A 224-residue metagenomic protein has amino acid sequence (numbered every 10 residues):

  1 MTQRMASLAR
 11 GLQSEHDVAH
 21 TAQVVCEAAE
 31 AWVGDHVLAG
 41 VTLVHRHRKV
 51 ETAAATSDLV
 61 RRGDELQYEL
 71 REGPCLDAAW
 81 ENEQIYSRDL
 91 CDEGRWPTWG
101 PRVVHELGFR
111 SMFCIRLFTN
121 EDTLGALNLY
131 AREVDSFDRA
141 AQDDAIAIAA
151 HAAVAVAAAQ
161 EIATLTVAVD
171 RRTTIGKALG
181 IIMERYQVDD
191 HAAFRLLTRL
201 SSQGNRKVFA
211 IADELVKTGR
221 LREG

Functional and structural regions predicted by a protein language model:
M1-T52, R62-D64, E72, G204-K207 (+2 more regions): Helix-loop-beta substructure at the N-terminus of cytosolic sensory domains that couple signal/ligand detection
L43-V44, T52, V60-P97, P101-R110: Regulatory sensory and allosteric helical modules in signal-transduction proteins and certain transcription factors
R110-F118: A short, aliphatic-rich beta-strand micro-motif
C114, G125-L127: Short glycine-/small-residue motifs
Y130-I146: Regulatory loop-to-helix N-cap segments in sensory/regulatory domains that couple ligand/signal detection
I146-A153: Allosteric cytosolic regulatory segments
E161-G224: Signal-transducing coiled-coil/dimerization helices and immediately adjacent hinge/linker segments that couple sensory
